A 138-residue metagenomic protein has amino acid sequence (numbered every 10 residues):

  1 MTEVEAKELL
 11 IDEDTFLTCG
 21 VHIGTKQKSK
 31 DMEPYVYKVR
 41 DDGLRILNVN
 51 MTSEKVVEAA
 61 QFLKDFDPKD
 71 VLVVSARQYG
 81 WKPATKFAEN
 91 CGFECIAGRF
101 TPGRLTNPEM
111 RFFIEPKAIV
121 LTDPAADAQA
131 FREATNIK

Functional and structural regions predicted by a protein language model:
T2-K138: Ribosome large-subunit tunnel/peptidyl-transferase-proximal elements
